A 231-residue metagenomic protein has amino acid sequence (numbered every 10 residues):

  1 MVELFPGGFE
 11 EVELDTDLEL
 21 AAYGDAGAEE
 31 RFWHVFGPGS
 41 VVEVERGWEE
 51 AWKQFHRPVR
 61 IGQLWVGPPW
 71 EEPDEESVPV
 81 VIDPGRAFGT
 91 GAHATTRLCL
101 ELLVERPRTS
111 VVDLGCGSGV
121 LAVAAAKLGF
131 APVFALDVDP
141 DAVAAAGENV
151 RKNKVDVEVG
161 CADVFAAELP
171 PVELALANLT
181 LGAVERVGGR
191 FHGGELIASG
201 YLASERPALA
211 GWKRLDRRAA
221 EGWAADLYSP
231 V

Functional and structural regions predicted by a protein language model:
M1-D74: N-terminal auxiliary segments of SAM/dcSAM-dependent transferases
P6-V12, V111, W212-D216: A short linear hydrophobic-aromatic micro-motif
F9, P38-S40, V133, V157 (+1 more regions): Hydrophobic anchor at the start of a short beta-strand that flanks the dinucleotide cofactor-binding loop
A22, D113, A135, L176 (+1 more regions): Conserved SAM-binding loop
W48-R108: SAM-dependent Rossmann-like transferase core, predominantly class I methyltransferases with a strong bias toward
R86, T90-E168: Conserved SAM/SAH cofactor-binding pocket of Class I
E101, V138-S229: S-adenosylmethionine
